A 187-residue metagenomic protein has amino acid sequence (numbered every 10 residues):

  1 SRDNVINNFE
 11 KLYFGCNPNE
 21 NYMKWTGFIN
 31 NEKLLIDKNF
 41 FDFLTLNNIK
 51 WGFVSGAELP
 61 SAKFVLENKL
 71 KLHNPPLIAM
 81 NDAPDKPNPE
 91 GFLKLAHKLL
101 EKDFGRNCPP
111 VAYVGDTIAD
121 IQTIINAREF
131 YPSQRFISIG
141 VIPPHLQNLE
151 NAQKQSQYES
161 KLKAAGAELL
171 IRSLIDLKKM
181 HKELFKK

Functional and structural regions predicted by a protein language model:
S1-P18, N68-K69: Short, compositionally biased "basic patch" segments
V5, G91-F92, K154, D176 (+1 more regions): Hydrophobic alpha-helical packing elements
F14-F53, L59, K63: Short, acidic loop-to-helix structural element flanking the phosphoryl-transfer center in phosphate-processing enzymes
G52, G56-A112, I118-P132, F136: Substrate-recognition "cap/lid" segment bordering the active-site pocket of phosphatases
L100, L177-K187: Short amphipathic alpha-helix with an adjacent loop that forms part of the alpha/beta core around
Y113-L169: Acidic, Mg2+-coordinating phosphoryl-transfer loop and its flanking beta/alpha structural elements, shared across
E168-L177: Short acidic-hydrophobic, aromatic-tinged amphipathic segments that line or gate anion-handling sites
